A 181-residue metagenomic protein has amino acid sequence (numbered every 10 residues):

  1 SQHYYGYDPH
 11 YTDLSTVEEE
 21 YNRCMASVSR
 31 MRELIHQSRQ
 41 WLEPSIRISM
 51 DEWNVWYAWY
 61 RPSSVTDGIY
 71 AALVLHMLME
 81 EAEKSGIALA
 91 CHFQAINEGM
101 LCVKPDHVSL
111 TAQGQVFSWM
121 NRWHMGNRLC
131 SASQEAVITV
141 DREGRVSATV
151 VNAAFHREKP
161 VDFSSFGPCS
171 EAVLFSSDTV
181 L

Functional and structural regions predicted by a protein language model:
S1-G68: Noncatalytic carbohydrate-binding groove/subsite architecture in carbohydrate-active enzymes
H3-Y4, Q94, S176: Residues that line or immediately flank small-molecule/substrate-binding pockets and catalytic motifs
G6-Y7, V55-W56, N97-E98, A153-F155: Short, solvent-exposed loop/turn segments at secondary-structure junctions
R47-I138: Aromatic/acidic polysaccharide-binding cleft in carbohydrate-active enzymes
Q134-E171, S177-D178: Carbohydrate-binding surface patches
